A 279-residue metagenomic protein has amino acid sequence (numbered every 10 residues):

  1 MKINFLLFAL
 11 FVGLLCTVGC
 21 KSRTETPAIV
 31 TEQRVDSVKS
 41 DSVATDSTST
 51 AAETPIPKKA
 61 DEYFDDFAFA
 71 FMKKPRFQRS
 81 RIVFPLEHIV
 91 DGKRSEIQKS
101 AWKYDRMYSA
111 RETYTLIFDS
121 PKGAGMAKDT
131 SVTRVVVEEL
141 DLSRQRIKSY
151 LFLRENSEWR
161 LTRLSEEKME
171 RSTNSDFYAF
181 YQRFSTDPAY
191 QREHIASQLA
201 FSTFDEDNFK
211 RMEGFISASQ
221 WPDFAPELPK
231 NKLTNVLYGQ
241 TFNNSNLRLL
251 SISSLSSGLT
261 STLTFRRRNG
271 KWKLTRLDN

Functional and structural regions predicted by a protein language model:
M1-V18: Sec-dependent bacterial lipoprotein signal peptides
V18-T24: Bacterial signal peptide processing site
D36-S37, D41-S42, D46-S49, T130 (+1 more regions): Coil residues (strongly favoring Ser/Thr
K59-F77, D176-A189: Short, aromatic-enriched amphipathic alpha-helices that serve as compact interaction elements
D66-A101, Y190-D205: Short, well-ordered alpha-helical segments enriched in acidic and aromatic residues
E87-D91, S95-R144, D205, K210-L259: Surface-exposed, charged secondary-structure patches
L142-R171, G258-N279: Short beta-strand edge/turn micro-motifs at domain boundaries
N156-E193, Q198-M212: Surface-exposed beta-loop interaction hotspot
